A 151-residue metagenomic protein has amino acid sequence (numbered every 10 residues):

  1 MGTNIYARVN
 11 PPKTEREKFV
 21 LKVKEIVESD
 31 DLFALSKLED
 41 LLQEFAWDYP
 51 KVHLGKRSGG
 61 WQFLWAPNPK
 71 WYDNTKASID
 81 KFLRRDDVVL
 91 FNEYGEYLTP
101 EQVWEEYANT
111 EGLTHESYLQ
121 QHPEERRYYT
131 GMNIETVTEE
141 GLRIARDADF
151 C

Functional and structural regions predicted by a protein language model:
M1-C151: Acidic interaction surfaces
